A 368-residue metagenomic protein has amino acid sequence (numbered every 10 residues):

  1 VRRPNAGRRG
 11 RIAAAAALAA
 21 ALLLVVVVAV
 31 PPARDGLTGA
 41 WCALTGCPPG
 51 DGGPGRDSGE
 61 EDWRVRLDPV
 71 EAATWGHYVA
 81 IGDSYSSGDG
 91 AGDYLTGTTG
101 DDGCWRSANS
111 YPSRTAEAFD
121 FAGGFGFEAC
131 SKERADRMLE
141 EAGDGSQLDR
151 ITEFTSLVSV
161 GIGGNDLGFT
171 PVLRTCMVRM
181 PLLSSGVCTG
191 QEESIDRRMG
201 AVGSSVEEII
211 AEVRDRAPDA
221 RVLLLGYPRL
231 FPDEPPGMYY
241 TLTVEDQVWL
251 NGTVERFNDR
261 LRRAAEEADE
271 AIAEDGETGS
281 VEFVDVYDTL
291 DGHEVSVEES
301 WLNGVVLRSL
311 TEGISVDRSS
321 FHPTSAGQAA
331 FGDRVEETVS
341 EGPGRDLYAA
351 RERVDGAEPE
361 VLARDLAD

Functional and structural regions predicted by a protein language model:
V1-A21, R198-V202, S320: N-terminal export and membrane-targeting signals
A29, A33-G76, D346-D368: N-terminal low-complexity, Pro/Thr-rich disordered segments that flank secretion/membrane-targeting signals
P48-A129, M177-M180: Serine-esterase "nucleophile elbow" of acetyl-processing enzymes
E61-V79, A142-V158, E207-D219: Short amphipathic alpha-helices and their capping/turn segments at secondary-structure boundaries
H77-D89, G124-A129, S156-G161, D166-G168 (+3 more regions): Structural recognition of the beta-strand scaffold that forms the well-ordered cores of secreted hydrolase catalytic
G97-S204, G356-E360: Conserved SGNH/GDSL esterase-like catalytic core that processes O-acyl groups on lipids and polysaccharides
R114-G123, S205-R221, R256-D285: A structural motif corresponding to the C-terminal end of an alpha-helix and its immediate exit/capping segment
P228-A367: Catalytic His-Asp segment of secreted/periplasmic serine-dependent ester chemistry enzymes
